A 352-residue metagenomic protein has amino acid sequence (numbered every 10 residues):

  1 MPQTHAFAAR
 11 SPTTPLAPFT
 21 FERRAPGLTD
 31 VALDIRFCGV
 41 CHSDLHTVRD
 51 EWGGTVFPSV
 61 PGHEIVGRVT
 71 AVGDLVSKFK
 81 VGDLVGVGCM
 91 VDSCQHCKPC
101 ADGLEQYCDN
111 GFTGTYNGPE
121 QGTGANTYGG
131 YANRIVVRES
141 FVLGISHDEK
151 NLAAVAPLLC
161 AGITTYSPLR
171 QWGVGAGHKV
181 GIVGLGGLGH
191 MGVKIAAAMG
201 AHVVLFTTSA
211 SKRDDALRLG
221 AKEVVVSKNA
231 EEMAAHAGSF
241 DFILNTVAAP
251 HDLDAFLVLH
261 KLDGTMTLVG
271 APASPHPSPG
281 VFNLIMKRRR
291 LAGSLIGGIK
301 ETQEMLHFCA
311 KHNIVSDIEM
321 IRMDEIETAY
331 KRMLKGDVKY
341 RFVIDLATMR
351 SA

Functional and structural regions predicted by a protein language model:
M1-T4, I299-A352: C-terminal hydrophobic helical "lid"/dimerization subdomain of Rossmann-like NAD(P)H-dependent oxidoreductases
E22-C38, R49-A101, Q106, Y128 (+1 more regions): Glycine-rich beta-strand-centered segment in the early N-terminal region that forms part of a ligand/cofactor-binding
L84, K179, G264-T265, R290: Short glycine-centered segments of the SAM/dcSAM-binding site in methyltransferase folds
C94-V183: NAD(P)H dinucleotide-binding glycine-rich loop of Rossmann-like/cofactor-binding domains, especially the beta1-alpha1
A161, G184-L188, A271: Glycine-rich Rossmann-fold phosphate-binding loop(s) that bind the pyrophosphate of adenine dinucleotide cofactors
A176-L185, I195-D254: Adenosine-nucleotide cofactor-binding segment
H260-K261: Helix-to-beta-strand junctions that scaffold the AdoMet/dcAdoMet cofactor pocket in Class I SAM-dependent enzymes
T265-T267, P279-E319: Rossmann-fold dehydrogenase core element
